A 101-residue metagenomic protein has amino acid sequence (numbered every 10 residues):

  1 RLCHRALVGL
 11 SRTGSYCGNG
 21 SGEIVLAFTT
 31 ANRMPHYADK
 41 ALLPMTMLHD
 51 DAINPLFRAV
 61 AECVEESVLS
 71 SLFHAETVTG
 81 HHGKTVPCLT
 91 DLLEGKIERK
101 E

Functional and structural regions predicted by a protein language model:
R1-E101: A structural signal for small-residue-enriched, beta-sheet-centric alpha/beta enzyme cores and oligomeric scaffold folds
